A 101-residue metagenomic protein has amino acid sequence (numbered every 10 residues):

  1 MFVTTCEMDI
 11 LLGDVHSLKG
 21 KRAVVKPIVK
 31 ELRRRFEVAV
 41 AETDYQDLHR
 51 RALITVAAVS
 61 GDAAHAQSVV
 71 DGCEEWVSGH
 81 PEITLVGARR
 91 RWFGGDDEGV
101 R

Functional and structural regions predicted by a protein language model:
M1-A39: N-terminal first-folded block
F2-C6, A52, T84: A generic structural signal for well-ordered coil/turn residues at beta-strand boundaries that shape enzyme active-site
C6-I10, I54-V56, A88-R90: A structural signal for short, well-ordered beta-strand segments
G13, T43-Y45, R91-F93: Short loop/turn motifs enriched for small/polar and acidic residues
K19, A41, H49, F93-G94: Generic, ordered loop/turn and secondary-structure boundary motif
V38-D44, V86-G87: A short linear hydrophobic-aromatic micro-motif
A41-D62: Short, charge-patterned binding micro-sites
S60-R101: C-terminal structural segments of small proteins and small subunits
